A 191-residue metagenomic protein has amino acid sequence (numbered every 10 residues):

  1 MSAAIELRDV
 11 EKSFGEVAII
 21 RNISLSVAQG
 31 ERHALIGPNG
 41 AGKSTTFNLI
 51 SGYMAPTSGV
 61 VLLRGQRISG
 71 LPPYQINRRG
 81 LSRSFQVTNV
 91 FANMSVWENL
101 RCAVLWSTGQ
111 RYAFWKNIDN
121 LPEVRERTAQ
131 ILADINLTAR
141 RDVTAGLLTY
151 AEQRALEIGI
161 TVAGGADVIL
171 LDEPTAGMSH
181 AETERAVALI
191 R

Functional and structural regions predicted by a protein language model:
S2-R191: Glycine-rich phosphate-binding loops of nucleotide-dependent enzymes
